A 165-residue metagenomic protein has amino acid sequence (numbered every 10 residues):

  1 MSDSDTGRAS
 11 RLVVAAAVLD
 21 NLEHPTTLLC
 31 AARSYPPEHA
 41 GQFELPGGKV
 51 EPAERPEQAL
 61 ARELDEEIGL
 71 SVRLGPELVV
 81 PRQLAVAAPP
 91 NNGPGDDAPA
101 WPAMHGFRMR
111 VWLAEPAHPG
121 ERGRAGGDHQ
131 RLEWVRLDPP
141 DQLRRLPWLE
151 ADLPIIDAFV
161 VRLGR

Functional and structural regions predicted by a protein language model:
M1-S10, L22-H24, N91-D97, W101 (+1 more regions): Short, low-complexity, intrinsically disordered N-terminal peptides in bacterial proteins
S2-L28, K49, V80: Conserved N-terminal beta-strand and adjoining loop/helix that marks the start of the Nudix/MutT-like hydrolase domain
R11, R82-R122, D128, E133-P140 (+1 more regions): Active-site-adjacent beta-strand/loop module that shapes the phosphate/pyrophosphate-binding cleft
V18-D20, A32, E115-P116: Residue-level signal for short segments within beta-strands and strand-turn junctions of well-structured beta-sheet
H24-E67: Conserved Nudix-box catalytic region and its N-terminal flanking loop in Nudix hydrolases and closely related
V50, P140-L143, I156: A generic structural signal for short hydrophobic patches within well-formed alpha-helices
S71-P81: A short coil-to-beta-strand element that immediately follows conserved catalytic motifs
R145-R165: Charged phosphate-binding loop/patch that engages nucleotide di/tri-phosphates or the phosphate backbone of nucleic
